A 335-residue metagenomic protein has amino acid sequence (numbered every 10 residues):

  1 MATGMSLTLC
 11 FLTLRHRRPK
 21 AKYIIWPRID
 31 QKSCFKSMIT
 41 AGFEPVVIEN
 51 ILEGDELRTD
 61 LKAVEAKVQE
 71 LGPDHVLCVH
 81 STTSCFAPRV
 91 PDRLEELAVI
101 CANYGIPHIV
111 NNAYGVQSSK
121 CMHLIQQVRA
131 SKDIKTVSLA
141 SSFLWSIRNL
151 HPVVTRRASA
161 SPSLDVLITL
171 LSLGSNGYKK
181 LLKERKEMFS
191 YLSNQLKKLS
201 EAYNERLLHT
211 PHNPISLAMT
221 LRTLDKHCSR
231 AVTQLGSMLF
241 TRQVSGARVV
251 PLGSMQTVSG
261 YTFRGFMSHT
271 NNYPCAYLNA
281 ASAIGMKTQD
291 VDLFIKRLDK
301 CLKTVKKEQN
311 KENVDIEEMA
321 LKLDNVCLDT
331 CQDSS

Functional and structural regions predicted by a protein language model:
M1-L196, C327-S335: Conserved PLP-enzyme active-site core in the AAT-like
N149, K186-S335: Conserved C-terminal alpha-helix-loop-beta "cap" of PLP-dependent enzymes that closes/shapes the active-site mouth
